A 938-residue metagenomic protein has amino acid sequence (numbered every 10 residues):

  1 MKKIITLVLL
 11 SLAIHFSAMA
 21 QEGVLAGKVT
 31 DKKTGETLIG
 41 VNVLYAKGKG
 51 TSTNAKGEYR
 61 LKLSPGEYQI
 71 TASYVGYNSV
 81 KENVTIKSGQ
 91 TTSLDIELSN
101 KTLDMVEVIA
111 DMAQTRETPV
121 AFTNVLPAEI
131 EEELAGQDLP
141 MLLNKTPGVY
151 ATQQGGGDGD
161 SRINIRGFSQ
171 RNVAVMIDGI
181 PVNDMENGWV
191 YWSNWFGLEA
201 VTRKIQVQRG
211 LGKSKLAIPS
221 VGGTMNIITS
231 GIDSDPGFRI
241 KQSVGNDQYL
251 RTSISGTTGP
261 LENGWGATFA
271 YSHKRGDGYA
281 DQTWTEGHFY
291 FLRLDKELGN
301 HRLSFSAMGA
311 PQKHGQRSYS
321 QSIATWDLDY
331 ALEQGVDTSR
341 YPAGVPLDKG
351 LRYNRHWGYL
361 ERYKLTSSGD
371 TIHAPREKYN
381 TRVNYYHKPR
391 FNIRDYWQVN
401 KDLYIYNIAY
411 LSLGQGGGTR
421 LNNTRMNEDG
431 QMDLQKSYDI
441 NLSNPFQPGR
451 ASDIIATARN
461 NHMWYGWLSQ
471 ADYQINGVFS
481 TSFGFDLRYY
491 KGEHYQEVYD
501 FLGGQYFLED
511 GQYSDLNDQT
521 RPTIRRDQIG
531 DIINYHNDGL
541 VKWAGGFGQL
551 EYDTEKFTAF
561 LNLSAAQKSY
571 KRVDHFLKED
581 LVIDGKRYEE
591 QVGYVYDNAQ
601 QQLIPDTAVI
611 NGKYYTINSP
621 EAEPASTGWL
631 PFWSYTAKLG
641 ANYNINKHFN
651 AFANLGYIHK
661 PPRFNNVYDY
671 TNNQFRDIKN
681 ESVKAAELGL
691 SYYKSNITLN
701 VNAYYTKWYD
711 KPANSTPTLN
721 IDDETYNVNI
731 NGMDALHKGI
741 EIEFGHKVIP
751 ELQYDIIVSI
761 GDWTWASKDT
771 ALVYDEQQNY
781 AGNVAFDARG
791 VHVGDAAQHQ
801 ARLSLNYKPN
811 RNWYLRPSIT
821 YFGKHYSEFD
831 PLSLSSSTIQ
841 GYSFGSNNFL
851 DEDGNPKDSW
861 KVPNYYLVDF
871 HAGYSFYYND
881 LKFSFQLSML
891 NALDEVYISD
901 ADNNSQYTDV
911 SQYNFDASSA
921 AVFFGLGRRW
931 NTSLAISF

Functional and structural regions predicted by a protein language model:
T30, N42-L44, S73-Y77, K87 (+3 more regions): Short, acidic, small-residue-rich periplasmic hinge/interaction motif at the N-terminus of Gram-negative outer-membrane
R60-K62, E131, R162, P181-R209 (+3 more regions): Short acidic/polar hinge/loop motifs at secondary-structure boundaries that mediate gating or recognition
D95, F196-K241: A beta-strand signature from Gram-negative outer-membrane beta-barrel systems, especially the internal plug domain
S214, T224-P260, A267-D281, S818: Short strand-turn segments of transmembrane beta-barrel domains in outer membranes, especially the first one or two
L303-N392, T419-T457, S514-G530, T716-P717: Acidic/polar loop-and-plug regions of large Gram-negative outer-membrane beta-barrel proteins
D402-Y410, N644, N650-G656, K660 (+4 more regions): Membrane-embedded beta-barrel scaffold of Gram-negative outer-membrane proteins
K556, Y705-K707, Y726-S833, S933-S937: Gram-negative outer-membrane beta-barrel transporters
Y821-I839, Y874-F938: C-terminal beta-signal and adjacent terminal beta-strands/loops of Gram-negative outer-membrane beta-barrel proteins
